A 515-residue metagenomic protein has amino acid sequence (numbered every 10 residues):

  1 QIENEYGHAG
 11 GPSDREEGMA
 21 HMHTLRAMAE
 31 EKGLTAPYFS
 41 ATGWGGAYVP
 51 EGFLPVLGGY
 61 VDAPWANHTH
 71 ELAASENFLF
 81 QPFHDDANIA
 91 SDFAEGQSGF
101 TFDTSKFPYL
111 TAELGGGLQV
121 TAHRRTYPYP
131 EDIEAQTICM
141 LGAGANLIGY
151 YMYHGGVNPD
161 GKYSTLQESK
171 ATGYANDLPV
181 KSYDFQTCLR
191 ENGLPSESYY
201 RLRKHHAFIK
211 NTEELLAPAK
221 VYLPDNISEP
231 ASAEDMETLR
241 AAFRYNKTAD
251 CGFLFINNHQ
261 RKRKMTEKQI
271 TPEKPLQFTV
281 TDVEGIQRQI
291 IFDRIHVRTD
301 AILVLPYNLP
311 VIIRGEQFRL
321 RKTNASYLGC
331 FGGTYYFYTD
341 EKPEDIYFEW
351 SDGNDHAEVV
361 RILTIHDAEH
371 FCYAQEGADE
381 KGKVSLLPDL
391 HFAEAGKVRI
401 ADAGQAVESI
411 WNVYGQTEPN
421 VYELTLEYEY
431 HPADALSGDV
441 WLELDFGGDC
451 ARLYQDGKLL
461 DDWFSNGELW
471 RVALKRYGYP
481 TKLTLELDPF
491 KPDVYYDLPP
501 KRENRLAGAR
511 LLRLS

Functional and structural regions predicted by a protein language model:
Q1, G7, M22-A29, T35 (+6 more regions): Carbohydrate-binding surfaces of carbohydrate-active enzymes
E5-H84, V157-Y163, E229-R240, T248: Substrate-binding cleft/loops of secretory-pathway carbohydrate-active enzymes
P50-A122, L178, L189: Glycoside hydrolase catalytic-domain groove-lining segments
T271-V280, G447-L459: Short, surface-exposed beta-strand/strand-loop-strand elements in extracellular ectodomains
Y422, E468-V472: Short strand-edge motifs at loop-to-beta-strand transitions and within beta-strands of extracellular beta-rich domains
A433-Q455, W463-F464, T484-E486: Aromatic-lined ligand-binding clefts that engage carbohydrates, nucleic acids, or primary amines
R476-P489: Noncatalytic modules at the cell exterior or secretory-pathway interfaces, chiefly beta-strand-rich lectin/adhesion
P489-Y496: Short acidic/polar inter-strand loop motif in beta-rich domains
